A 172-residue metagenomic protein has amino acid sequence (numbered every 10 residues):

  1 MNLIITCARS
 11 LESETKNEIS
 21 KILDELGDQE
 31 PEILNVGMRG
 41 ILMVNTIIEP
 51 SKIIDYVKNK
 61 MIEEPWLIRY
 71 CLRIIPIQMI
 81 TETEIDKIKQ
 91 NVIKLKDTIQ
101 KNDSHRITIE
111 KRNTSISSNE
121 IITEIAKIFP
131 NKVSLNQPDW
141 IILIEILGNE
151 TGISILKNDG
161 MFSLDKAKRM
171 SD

Functional and structural regions predicted by a protein language model:
M1-D172: SAM-dependent transferase fold signal centered on methyltransferase-like domains, encompassing both Class I
